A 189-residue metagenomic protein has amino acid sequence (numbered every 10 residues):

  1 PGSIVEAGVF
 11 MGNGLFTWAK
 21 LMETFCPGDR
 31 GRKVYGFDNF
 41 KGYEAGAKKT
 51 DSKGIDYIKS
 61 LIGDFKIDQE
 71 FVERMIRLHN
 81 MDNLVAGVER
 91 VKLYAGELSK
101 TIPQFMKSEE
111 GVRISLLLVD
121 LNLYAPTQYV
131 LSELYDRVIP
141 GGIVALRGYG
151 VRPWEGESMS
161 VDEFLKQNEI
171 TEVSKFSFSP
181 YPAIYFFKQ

Functional and structural regions predicted by a protein language model:
P1-Q189: S-adenosylmethionine/decaboxylated-SAM
